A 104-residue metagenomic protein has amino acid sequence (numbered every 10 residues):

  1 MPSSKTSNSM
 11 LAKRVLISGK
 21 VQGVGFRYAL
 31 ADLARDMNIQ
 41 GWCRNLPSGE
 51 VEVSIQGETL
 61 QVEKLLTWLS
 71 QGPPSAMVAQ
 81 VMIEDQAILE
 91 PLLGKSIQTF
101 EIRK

Functional and structural regions predicted by a protein language model:
P2-K104: Intrinsically disordered, low-complexity, mixed-charge
